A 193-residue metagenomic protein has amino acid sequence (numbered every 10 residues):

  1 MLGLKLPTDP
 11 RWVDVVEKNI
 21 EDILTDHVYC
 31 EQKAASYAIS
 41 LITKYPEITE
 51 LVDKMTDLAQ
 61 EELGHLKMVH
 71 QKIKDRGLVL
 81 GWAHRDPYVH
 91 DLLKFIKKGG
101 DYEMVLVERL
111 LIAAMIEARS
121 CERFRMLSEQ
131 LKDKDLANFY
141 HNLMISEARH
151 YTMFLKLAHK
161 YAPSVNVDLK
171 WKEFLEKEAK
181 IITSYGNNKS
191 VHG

Functional and structural regions predicted by a protein language model:
M1-G193: Non-heme di-metal
